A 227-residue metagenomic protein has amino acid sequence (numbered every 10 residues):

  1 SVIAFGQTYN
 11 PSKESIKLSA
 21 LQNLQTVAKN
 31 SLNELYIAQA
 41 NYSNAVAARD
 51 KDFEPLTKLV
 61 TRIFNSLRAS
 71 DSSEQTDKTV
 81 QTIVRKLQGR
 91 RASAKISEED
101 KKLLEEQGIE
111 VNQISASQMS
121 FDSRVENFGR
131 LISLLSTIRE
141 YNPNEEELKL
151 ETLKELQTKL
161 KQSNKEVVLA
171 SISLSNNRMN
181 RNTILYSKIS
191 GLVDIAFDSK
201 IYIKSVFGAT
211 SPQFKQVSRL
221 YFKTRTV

Functional and structural regions predicted by a protein language model:
S1-V227: Basic/polar low-complexity intrinsically disordered segments
